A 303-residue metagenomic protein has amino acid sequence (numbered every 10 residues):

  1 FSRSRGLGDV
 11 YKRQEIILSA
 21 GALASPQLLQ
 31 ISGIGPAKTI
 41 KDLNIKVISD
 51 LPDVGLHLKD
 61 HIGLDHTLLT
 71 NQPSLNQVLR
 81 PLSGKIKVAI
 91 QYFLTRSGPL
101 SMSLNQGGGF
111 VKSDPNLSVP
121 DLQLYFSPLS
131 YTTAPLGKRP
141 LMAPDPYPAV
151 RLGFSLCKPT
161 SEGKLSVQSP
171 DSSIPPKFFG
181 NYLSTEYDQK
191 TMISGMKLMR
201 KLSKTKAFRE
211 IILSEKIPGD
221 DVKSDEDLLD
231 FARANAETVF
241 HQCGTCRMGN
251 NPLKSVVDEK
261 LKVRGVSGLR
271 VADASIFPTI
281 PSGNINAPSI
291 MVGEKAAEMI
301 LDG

Functional and structural regions predicted by a protein language model:
F1-Y11: Single conserved hydrophobic/aromatic residue that forms the stacking wall/gate of nucleotide- or nucleobase-binding
S2-S4, S25, S32, T205: Short linear Ser/Thr-Pro motifs
R5, S19, C157-S161: Glycine-rich, acidic and aromatic/proline-enriched surface loops and short helix-turn segments that act as binding
D9-Q91, T95-P99: Glycine-rich loop(s) and the adjacent beta-strand/alpha-helix scaffold that form part
L18-P26, Q189, N286-I290, E294: Short alpha-helical patches at coil-to-helix transitions and adjacent helical residues in well-structured domains
N71, V88-P288, A296-G303: FAD-dependent oxidoreductase catalytic-site/capping-region signature
